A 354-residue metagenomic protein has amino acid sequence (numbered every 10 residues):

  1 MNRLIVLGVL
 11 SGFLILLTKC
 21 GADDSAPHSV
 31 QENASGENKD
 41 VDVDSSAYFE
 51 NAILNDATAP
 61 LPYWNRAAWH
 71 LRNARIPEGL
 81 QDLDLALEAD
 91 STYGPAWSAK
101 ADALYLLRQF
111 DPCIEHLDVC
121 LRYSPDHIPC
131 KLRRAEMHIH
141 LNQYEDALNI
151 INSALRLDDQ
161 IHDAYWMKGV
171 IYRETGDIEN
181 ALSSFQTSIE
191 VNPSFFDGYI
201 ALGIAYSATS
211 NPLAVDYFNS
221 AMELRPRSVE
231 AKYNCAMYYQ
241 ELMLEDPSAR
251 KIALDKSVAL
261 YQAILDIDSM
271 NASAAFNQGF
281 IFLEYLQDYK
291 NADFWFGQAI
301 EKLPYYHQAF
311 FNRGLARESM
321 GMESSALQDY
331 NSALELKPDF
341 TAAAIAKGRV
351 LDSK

Functional and structural regions predicted by a protein language model:
C20-D84, E88, D352-K354: N-terminal leader/linker segments that initiate helical-solenoid repeat arrays
K39-Y48, N73-L85, L107-V119, L141-S153 (+5 more regions): Structural signature of tandem alpha-helical TPR/SEL1-like repeats, specifically the intra-repeat loop/turn
A68, D102, E136, V170 (+6 more regions): Residue-level recognition of tetratricopeptide repeat
L71, S98, Y105, L132 (+8 more regions): Position-specific recognition of the canonical hydrophobic site in helix A of tetratricopeptide repeat
